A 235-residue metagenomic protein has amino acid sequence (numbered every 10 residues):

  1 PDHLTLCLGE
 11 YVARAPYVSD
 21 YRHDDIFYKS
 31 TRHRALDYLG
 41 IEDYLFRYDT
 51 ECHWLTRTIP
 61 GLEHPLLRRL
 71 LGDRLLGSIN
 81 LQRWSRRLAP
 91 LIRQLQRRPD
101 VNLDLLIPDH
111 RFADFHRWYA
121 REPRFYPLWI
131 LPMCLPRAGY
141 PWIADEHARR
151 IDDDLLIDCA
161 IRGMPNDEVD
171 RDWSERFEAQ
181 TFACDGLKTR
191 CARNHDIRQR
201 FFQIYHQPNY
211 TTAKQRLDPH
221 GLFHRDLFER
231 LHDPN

Functional and structural regions predicted by a protein language model:
P1-N235: Noncatalytic alpha-helical scaffold of FAD-dependent oxidoreductases
